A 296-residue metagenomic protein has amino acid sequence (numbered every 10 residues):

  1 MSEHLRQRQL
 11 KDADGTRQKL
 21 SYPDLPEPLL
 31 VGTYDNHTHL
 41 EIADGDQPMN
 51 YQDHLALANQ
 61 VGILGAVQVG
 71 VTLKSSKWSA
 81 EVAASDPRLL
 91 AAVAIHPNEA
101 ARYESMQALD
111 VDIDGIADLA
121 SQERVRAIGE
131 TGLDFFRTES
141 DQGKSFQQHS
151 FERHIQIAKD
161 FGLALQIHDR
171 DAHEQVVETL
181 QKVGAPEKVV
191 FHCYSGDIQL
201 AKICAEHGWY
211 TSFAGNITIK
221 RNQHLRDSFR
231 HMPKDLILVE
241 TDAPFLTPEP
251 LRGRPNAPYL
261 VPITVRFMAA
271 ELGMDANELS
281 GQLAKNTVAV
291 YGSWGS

Functional and structural regions predicted by a protein language model:
M1-S296: Mid-domain alpha/beta scaffold segments of enzyme catalytic cores
